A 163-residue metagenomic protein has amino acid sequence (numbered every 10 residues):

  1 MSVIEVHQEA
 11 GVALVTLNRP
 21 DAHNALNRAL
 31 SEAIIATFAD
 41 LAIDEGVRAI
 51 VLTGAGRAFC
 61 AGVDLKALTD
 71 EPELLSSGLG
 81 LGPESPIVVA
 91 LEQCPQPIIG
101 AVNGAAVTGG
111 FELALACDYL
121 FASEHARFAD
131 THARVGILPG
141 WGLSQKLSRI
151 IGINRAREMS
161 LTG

Functional and structural regions predicted by a protein language model:
M1-A55, E71, V89: Conserved CoA-thioester-binding segment of acyl-CoA-metabolizing enzymes
V15, L52, D64, L113-L115: Hydrophobic/aromatic residues within transmembrane alpha-helices of multi-pass small-molecule transporters
N18, N24, G54-G56, G62 (+4 more regions): Conserved phosphate-binding and hydrolysis motifs of nucleotide-dependent enzymes
L30-I34, G80-P83, L113: Hydrophobic alpha-helical membrane-association signature
G54-A90, R134: Glycine- (often His-adjacent) and acidic-residue-rich active-site loop that binds/positions the CoA thioester
V89-G163: Crotonase-fold acyl-CoA enzyme core
